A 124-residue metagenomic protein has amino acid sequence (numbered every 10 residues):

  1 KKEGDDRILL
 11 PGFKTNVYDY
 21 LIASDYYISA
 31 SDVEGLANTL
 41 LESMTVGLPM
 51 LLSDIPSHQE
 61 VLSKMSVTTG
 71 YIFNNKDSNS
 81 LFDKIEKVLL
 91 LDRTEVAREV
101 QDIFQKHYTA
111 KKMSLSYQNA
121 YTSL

Functional and structural regions predicted by a protein language model:
K1-G12: Nucleotide-activated donor-binding/catalytic signature segment of Leloir-type glycosyltransferases, i.e., the conserved
F13, D32: Aromatic "clamp/platform" in nucleotide-sugar-dependent glycosyltransferases that forms part of the donor/acceptor
Y20, E42, I55-I72: Short acidic/histidine- and often glycine-rich active-site loop of Leloir-type glycosyltransferases that engages
Y27-I28: A short hydrophobic beta-strand element within the catalytic core of glycosyltransferases that build diverse glycans
P49-L52: Short hydrophobic beta-strand element within catalytic cores of glycosyltransferases and related nucleotide-activated
M65-S78, K87-D92: Conserved acidic donor-binding segment of nucleotide-sugar-dependent glycosyltransferases
T94-S123: A charged, aromatic-enriched C-terminal amphipathic alpha-helix characteristic of glycosyltransferases across folds
